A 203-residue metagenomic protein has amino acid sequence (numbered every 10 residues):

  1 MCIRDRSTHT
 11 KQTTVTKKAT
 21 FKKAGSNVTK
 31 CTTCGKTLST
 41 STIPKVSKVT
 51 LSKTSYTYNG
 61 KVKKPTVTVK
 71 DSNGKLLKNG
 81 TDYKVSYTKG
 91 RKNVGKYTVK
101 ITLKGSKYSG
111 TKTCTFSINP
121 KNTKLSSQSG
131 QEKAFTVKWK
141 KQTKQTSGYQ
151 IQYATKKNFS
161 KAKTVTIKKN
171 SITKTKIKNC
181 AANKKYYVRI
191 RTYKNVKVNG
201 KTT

Functional and structural regions predicted by a protein language model:
M1-D5: Short, small-residue-biased leader/transition segments that mark boundaries at the very start of proteins
Q12-V28, K75-S109: Serine/threonine-rich, repeat-prone extracellular segments and beta-strand-based repeat modules of secreted/surface
K30, T98-T102, Y187-Y193: Extracellular recognition modules
K45-K75: Solvent-exposed, low-complexity, repeat-rich "mucin-like" stalks and linkers
N119-K144, N199-T203: Pro/Thr/Ser/Gly-rich low-complexity, intrinsically disordered linker/stalk tracts
T143-I167: Extracellular low-complexity, O-glycosylation-prone stalks/linkers
S171-T175: Short S/T/G- and acidic-enriched coil/turn segments that sit immediately N-terminal to beta-strands in beta-sandwich
I177-G200: Beta-strand-rich modules
